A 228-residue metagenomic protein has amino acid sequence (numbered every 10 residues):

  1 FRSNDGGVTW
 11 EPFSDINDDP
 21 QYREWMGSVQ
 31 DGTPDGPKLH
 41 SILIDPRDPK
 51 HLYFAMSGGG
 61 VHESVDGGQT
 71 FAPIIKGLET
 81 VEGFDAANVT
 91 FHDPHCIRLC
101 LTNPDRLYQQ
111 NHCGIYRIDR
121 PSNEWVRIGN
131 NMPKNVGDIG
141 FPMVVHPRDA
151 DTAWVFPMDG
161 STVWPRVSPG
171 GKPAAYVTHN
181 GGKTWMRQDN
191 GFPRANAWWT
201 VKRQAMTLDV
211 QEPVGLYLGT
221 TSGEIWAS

Functional and structural regions predicted by a protein language model:
F1-S228: Extracellular glycan-interacting surfaces
